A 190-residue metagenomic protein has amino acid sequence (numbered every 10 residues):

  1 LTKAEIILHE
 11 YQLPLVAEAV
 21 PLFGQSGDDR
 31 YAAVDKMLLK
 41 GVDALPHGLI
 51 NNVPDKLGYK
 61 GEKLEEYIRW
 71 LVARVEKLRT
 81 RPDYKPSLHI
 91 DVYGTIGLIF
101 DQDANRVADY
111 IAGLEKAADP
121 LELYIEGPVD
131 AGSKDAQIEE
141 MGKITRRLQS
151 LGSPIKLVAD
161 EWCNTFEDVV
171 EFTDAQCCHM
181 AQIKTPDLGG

Functional and structural regions predicted by a protein language model:
L1-D119: N-terminal capping/lid subdomain adjacent to the active-site entrance of alpha/beta enzymes
L78-G190: Catalytic core of soluble alpha/beta enzymes
